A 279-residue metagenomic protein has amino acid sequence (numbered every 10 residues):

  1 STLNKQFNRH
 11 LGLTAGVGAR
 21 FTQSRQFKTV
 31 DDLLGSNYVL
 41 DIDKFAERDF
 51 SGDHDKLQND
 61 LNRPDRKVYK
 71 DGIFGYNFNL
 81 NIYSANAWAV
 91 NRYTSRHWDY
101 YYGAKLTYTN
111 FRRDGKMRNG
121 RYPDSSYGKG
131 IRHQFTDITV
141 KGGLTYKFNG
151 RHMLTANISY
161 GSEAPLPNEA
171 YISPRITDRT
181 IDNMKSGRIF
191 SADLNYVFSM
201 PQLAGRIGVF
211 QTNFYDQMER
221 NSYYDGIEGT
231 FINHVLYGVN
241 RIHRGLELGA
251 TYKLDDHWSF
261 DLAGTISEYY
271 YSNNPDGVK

Functional and structural regions predicted by a protein language model:
S1, G75-Y83, G130-D137, M184-R188 (+4 more regions): Short sequence motifs at beta-strands and strand-loop junctions characteristic of Gram-negative outer-membrane
T2, I82-W88, F135-V140, M153 (+4 more regions): Transmembrane beta-barrel architecture of outer-membrane proteins
L3-K5, A15, A87-Y93, L106 (+5 more regions): Residues on the lipid-exposed face of transmembrane beta-strands in outer-membrane beta-barrel proteins
H10-L13, H97-Y100, R151-L154, Q202-G205 (+1 more regions): Repeated loop/turn-to-beta-strand initiation elements of outer-membrane beta-barrel proteins
G12-N149, E169, P174, D276: Signature of Gram-negative outer-membrane beta-barrel scaffolds
A19-Q23, S95-H97, L106-R112, I158-A164 (+5 more regions): Transmembrane beta-strands of outer-membrane beta-barrel pores
L57, N62-D65, N110-R121, R132 (+4 more regions): Surface-exposed extracellular loop regions of Gram-negative outer-membrane beta-barrel proteins, predominantly
Q211-N213, H234-K279: Gram-negative outer-membrane beta-barrel transporters
